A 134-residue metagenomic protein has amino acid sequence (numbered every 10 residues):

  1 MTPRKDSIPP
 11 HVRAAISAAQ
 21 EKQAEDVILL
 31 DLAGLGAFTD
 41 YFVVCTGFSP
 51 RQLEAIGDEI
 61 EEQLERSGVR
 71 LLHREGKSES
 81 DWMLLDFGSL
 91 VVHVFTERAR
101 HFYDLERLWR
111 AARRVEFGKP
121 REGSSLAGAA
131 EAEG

Functional and structural regions predicted by a protein language model:
M1-G34, F48-A55, E62, E75-K77 (+2 more regions): Long, contiguous binding/interaction regions
R66-R74: Active-site phosphate-binding and catalytic loops of NTP-dependent enzymes
L85-F87: Active-site beta-strand termini and strand-to-loop segments that position acidic
